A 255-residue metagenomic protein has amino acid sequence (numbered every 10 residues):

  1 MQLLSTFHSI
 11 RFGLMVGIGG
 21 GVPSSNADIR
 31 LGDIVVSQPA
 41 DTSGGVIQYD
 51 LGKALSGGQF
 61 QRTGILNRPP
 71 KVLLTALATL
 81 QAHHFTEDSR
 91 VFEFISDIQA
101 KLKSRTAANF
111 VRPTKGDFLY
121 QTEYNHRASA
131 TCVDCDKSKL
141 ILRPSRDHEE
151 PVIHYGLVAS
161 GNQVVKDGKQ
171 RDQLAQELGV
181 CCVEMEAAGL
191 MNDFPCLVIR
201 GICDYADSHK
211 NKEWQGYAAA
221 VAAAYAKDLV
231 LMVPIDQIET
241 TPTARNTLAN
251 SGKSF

Functional and structural regions predicted by a protein language model:
M1-F255: Intrinsic-disorder/coil detector with helix-boundary
